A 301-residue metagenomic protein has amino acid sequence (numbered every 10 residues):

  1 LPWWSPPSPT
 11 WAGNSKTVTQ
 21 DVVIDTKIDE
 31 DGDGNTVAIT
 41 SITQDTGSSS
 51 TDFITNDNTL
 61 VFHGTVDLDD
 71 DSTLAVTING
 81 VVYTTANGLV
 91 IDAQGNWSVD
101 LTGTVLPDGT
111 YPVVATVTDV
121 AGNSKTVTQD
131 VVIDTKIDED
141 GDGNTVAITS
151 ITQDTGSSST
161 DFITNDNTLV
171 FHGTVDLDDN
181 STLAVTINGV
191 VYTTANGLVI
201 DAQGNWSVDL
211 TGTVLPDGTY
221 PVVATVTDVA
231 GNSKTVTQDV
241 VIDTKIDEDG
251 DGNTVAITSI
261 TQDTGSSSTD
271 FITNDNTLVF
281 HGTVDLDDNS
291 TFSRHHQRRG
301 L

Functional and structural regions predicted by a protein language model:
L1-P2, D100-T110, D209-T219: Surface-exposed, short loops/turns at beta-strand junctions within beta-sandwich domains
W3-W11, T77-N79, T84, G122 (+4 more regions): Intrinsic disorder
K16-D45, K125-D154, K234-D263: Flexible, low-complexity linkers/stalks enriched in Thr/Pro that connect modular domains
G47-N58, G156-N167, G265-N276: Short, solvent-exposed loop/linker segments at the N-terminal edge of repeated beta-sheet extracellular domains
L60-V66, L169-V175, L278-V284: Aromatic/hydrophobic beta-strand junction motif of beta-rich domains
G95-V99, G204-V208: Short strand-edge motifs at loop-to-beta-strand transitions and within beta-strands of extracellular beta-rich domains
